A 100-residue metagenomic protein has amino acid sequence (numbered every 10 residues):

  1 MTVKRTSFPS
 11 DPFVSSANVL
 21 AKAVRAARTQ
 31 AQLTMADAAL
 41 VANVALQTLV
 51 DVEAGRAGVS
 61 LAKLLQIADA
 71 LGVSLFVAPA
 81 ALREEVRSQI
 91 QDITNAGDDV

Functional and structural regions predicted by a protein language model:
M1-V19, L82-V100: N-terminal flexible/basic segments that precede or flank functional cores
K22, Q32-L33, V59: Residue-level signal for the short linker/turn that defines the boundary of a DNA-recognition helix
L33-V50: Short alpha-helical DNA-recognition segment
A42, A81-L82: Conserved beta-strand edge residues that scaffold enzyme active sites
A62-A78: DNA major-groove recognition helix of helix-turn-helix/homeodomain DNA-binding modules
